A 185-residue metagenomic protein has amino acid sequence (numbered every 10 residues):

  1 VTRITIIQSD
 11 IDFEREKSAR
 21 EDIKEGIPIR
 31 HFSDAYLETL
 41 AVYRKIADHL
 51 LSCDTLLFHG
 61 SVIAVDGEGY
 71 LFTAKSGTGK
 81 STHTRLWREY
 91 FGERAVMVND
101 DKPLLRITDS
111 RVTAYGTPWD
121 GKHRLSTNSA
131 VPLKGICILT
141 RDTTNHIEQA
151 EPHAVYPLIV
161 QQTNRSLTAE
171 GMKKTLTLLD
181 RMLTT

Functional and structural regions predicted by a protein language model:
V1-S76, L86-V96, P103-T185: A noncatalytic interaction/capping subdomain that flanks phosphate/NTP-handling catalytic cores
K80: Conserved lysine of the Walker
H83: Hydrophobic positions on the alpha1 helix immediately C-terminal to the Walker A/P-loop
